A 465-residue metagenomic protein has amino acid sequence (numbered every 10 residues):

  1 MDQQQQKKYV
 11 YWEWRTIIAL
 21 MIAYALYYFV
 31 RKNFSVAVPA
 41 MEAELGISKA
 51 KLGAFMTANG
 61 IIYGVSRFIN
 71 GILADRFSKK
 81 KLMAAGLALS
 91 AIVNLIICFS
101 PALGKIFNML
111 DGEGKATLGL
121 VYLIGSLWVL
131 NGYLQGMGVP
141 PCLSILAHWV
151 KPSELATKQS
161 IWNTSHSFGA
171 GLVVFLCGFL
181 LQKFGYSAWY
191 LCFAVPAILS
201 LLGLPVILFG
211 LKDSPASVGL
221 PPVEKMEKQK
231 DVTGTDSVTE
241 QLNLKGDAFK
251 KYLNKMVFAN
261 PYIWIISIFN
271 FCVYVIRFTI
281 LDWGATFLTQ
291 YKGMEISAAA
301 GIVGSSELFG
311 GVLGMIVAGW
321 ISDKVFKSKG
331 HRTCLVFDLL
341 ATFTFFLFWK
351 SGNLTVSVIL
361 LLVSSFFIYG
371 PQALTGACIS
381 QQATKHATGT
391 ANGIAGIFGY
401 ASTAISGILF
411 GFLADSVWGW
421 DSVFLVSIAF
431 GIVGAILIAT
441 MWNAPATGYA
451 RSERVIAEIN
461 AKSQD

Functional and structural regions predicted by a protein language model:
K32, G60-F68, A170-G171, L308-I316 (+1 more regions): Residue-level signature of mid-helix packing/kink "hotspots" within the transmembrane helices of 12-pass Major
F34-V38, N260-I316, Q372, S406-G407: Extracytoplasmic gate region of multi-pass secondary transporters
R76-L87, D323-D338: Cytoplasmic membrane-interface "Motif A"-like loop-to-helix N-cap segments of 12-TM Major Facilitator Superfamily
A88-T117, L339-G352: C-terminal ends and interior cores of transmembrane alpha-helices in multi-pass membrane transporters/permeases
L127-S167: Cytoplasmic helix-loop-helix junction between adjacent transmembrane helices in 12-TM secondary transporters
T157-C177, G311, G396-G407: Glycine-rich segments within core transmembrane alpha-helices of 12-TM secondary carriers
W162-P215: Helix-loop-helix hairpin linking two adjacent transmembrane segments in secondary transporters
S328-C378: C-terminal transmembrane helical hairpin of 12-TM major facilitator-type secondary transporters
